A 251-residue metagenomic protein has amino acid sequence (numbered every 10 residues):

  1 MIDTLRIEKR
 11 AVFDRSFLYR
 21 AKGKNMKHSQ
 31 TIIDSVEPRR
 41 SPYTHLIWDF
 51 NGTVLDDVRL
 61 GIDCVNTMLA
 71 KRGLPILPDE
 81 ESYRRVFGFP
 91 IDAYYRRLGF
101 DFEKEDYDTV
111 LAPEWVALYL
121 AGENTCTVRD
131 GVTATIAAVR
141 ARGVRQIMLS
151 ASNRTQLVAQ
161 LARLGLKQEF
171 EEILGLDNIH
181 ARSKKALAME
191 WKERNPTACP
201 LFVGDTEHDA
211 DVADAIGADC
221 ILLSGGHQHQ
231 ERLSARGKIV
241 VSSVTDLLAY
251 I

Functional and structural regions predicted by a protein language model:
T4-W48: Non-catalytic pre-domain segments flanking phosphatase-related domains
R39-T133, R142: N-terminal helical cap/lid subdomain that shapes the substrate entry/recognition surface in HAD-like hydrolases
V65, V132-L161, L174-L176: Substrate-recognition element of Asp-dependent hydrolases with the DxDx(T/V) motif
S82-Y83, K167-R182: A short, structured active-site edge motif that brings together acidic residues
T133-R140, K192, A210-D214: Surface-exposed amphipathic alpha-helices with a cationic face
G165-L174, R232-I251: Structural recognition of alpha->loop->beta junctions
K184-A210: Conserved Lys-Pro-Asp/Glu-containing loop-to-beta segment of HAD-superfamily phosphomonoesterases, centered on
F202-I239: Acidic, Mg2+-coordinating phosphoryl-transfer loop and its flanking beta/alpha structural elements, shared across
